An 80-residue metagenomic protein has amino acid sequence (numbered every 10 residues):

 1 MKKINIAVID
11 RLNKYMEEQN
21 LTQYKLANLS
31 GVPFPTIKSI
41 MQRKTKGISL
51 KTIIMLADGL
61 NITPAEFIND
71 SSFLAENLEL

Functional and structural regions predicted by a protein language model:
M1-T22: A short, Lys/Arg-rich alpha-helix, primarily the initiator
K2, S39, I68-L80: Short, charged recognition helix plus adjacent turn of helix-turn-helix-like nucleic-acid-binding domains
M16, M41, T52, I68-S71: DNA major-groove recognition helix of helix-turn-helix
E18, L29, G59: Residues within the alpha-helical elements of helix-turn-helix
L21-S39: Short alpha-helical DNA-recognition segment
P33, K44, S71-A75: The DNA-recognition helices of helix-turn-helix-type DNA-binding domains
K44-M55: Short, basic-rich loop-to-helix N-cap that marks the start of a DNA-contacting helix
